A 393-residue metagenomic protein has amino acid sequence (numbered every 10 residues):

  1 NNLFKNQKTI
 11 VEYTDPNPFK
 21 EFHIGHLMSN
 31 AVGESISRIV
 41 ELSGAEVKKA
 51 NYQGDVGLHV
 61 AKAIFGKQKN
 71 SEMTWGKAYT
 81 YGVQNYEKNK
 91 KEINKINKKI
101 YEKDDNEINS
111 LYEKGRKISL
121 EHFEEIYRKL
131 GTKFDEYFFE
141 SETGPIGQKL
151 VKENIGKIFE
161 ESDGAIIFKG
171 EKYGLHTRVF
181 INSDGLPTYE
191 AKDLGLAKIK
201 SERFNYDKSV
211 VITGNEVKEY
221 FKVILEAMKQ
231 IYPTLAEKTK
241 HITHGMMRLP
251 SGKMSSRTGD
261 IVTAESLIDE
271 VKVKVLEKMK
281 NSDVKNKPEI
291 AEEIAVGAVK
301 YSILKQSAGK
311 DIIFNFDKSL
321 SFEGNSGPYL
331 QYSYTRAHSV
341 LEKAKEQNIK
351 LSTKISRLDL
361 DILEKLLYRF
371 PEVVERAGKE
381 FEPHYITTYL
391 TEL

Functional and structural regions predicted by a protein language model:
L3-L393: Non-catalytic interaction-recognition regions
